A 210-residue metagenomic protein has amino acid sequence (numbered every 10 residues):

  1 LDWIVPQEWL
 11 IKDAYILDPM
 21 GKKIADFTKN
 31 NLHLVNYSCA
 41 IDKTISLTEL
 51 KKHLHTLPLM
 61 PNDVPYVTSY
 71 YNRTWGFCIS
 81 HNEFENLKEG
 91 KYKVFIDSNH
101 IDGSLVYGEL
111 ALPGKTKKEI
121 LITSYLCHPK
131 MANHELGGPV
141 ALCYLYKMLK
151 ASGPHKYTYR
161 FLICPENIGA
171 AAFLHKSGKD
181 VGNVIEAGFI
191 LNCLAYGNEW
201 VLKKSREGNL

Functional and structural regions predicted by a protein language model:
L1-L210: N-terminal hydrophobic/helix-forming segments and targeting peptides
